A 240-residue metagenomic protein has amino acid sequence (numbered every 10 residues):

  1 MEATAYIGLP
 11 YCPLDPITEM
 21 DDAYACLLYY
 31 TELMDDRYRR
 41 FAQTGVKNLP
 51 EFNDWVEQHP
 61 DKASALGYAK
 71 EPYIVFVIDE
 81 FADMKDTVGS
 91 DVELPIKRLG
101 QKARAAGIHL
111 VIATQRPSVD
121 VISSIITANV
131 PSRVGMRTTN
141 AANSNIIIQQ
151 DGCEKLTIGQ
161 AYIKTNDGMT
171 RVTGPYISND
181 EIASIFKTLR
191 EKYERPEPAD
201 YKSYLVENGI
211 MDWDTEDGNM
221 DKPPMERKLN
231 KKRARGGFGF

Functional and structural regions predicted by a protein language model:
M1-V46, E71-T157, Y162-T170, P175-S184 (+2 more regions): P-loop NTPase catalytic phosphate-binding loop
A5-G8, H59-P60, G67, Y193-P196 (+3 more regions): Short, flexible coil/linker elements and helix-boundary hinge sites characteristic of intrinsically disordered
L33, W55, I185-T188, Y204: Residues that form generic nucleotide/phosphate-binding pockets
R39-E71: Short helix/loop segment immediately N-terminal to the Walker
L99, T165, L189, L205-N208: AAA+ P-loop ATPase catalytic core
R137, P196-L205: Interdomain boundary/hinge elements
I185-F186, K192-D200, G236: N-terminal helicase ATP-binding lobe
K202, G209-F240: C-terminal tails and terminal domains of large nucleic-acid-associated and other macromolecular-machine proteins
